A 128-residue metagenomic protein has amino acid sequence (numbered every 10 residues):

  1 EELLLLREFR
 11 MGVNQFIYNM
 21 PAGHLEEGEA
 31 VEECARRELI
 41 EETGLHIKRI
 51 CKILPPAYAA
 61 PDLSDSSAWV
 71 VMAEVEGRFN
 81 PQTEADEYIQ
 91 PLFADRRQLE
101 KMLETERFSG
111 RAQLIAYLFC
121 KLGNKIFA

Functional and structural regions predicted by a protein language model:
E2-R37: Conserved Nudix-box catalytic region and its N-terminal flanking loop in Nudix hydrolases and closely related
L5, E41, L114-A116: Hydrophobic side chains within alpha-helical segments
N14, A57-Y58, C120-K121: Short secondary-structure boundary/hinge segments and terminal tails
G23-A112: Unchanged
A112-L122: Structured adenosyl-cofactor binding patch, chiefly the S-adenosyl-L-methionine
G123-F127: Short, basic amphipathic alpha-helical segments that act as recognition/interaction helices in nucleic-acid-binding
